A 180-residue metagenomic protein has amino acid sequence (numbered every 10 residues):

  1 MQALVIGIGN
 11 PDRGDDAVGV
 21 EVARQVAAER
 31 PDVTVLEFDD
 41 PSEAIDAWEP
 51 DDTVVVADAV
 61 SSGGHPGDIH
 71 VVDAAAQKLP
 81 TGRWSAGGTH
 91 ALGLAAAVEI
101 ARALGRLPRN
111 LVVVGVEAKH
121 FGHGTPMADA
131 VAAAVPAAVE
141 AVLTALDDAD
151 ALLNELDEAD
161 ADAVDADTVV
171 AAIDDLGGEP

Functional and structural regions predicted by a protein language model:
M1-V116, T125-A137, T144-E179: N-terminal catalytic or cofactor-binding beta/alpha core of small enzyme domains
K119: Short "lid" loop at the C-terminus of a central beta-strand within the Rossmann-like core of SAM-dependent
G122: Glycine-rich phosphate/diphosphate-binding loops and the adjacent beta-loop-alpha structural elements that coordinate
